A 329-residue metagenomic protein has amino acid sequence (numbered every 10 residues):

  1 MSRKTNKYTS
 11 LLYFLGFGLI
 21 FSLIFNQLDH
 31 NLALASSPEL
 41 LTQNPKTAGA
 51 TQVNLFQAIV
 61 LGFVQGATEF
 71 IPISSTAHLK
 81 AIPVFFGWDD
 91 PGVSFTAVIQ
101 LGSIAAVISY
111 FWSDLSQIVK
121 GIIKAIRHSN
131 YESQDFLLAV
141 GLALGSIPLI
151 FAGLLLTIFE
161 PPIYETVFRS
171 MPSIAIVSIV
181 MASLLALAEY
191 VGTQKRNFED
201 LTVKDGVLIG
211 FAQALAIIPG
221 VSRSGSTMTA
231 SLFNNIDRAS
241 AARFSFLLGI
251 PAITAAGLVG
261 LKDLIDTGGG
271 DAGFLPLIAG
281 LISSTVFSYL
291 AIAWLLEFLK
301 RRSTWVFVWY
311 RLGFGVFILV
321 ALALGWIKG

Functional and structural regions predicted by a protein language model:
S2-G329: Multi-pass membrane proteins that catalyze or facilitate reactions on polyprenyl-/lipid-phosphate substrates and their
